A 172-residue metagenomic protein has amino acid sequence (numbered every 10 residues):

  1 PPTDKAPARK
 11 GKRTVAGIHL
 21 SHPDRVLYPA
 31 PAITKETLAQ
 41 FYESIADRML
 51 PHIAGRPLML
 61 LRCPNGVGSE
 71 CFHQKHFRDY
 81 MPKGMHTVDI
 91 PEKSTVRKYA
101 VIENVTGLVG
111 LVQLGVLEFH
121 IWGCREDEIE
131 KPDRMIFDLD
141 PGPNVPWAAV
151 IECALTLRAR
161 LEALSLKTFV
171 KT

Functional and structural regions predicted by a protein language model:
P1-G11: Intrinsically disordered, low-complexity regulatory tails
G11-D133: Active-site loop/lid in soluble adenylation, ligation, and acyl-transfer enzymes
A100, V105-T172: Signature for HUH/AEP ssDNA processing cores
